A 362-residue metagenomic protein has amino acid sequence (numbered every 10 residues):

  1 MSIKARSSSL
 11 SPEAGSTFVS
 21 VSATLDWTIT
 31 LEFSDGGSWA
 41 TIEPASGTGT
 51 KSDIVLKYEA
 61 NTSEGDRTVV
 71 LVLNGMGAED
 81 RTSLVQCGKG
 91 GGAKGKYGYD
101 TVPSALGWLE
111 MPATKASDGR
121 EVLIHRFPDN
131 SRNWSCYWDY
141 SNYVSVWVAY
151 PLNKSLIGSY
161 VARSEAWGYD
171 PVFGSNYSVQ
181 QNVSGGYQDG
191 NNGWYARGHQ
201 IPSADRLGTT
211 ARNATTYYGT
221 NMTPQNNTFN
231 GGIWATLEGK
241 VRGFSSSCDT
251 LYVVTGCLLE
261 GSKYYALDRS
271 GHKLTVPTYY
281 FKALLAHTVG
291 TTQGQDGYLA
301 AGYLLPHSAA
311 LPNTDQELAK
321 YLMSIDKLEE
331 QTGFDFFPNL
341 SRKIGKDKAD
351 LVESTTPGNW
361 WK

Functional and structural regions predicted by a protein language model:
M1-L31: Solvent-exposed, low-complexity, repeat-rich "mucin-like" stalks and linkers
E13-V19, N61-V70, D129-S131: Short, solvent-exposed loop/turn segments enriched in Ser/Thr/Gly
S20-L25, F33, A60-T62, N74-G75 (+1 more regions): Non-cytosolic beta-sheet module surface loops
T24-V55: Surface-exposed binding patches on compact interaction domains or structured appendages
I54, E64-G77: A short beta-strand micro-motif common to beta-rich folds, especially ectodomain repeats
V72-G75, C87-K362: Domain-level detector for secreted/extracellular nuclease and nuclease-toxin modules, and for the ENPP-like C-terminal
E79-C87: Edge beta-strands of extracellular beta-sandwich domains
